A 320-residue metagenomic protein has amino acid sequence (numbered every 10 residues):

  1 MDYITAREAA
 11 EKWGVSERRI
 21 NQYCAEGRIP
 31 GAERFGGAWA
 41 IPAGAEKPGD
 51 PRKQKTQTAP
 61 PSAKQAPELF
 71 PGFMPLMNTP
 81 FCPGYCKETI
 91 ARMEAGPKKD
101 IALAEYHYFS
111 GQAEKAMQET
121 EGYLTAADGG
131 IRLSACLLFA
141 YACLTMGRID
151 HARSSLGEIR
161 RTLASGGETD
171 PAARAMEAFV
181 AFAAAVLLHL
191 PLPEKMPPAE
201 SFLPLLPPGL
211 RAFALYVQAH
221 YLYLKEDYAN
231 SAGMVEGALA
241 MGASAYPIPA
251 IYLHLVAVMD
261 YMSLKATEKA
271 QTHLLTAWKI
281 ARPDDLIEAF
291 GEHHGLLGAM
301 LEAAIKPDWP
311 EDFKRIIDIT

Functional and structural regions predicted by a protein language model:
M1-R19: Polyanion-binding surface elements
A6, P30-Q54: Short helix-start
G14-A40: Major-groove DNA-recognition helix of helix-turn-helix-type DNA-binding domains
P61-F81, C86, M262-T320: C-terminal non-catalytic interaction modules
S62-T79, P97-G111, I131-I149, A173-L190 (+3 more regions): Tandem amphipathic alpha-helical repeat scaffolds
K87-G96, E121-R132, E158-A172, P197-L210 (+2 more regions): Solenoid-like repeat scaffolds
H189-A238: Eukaryotic tandem repeat interaction scaffolds
